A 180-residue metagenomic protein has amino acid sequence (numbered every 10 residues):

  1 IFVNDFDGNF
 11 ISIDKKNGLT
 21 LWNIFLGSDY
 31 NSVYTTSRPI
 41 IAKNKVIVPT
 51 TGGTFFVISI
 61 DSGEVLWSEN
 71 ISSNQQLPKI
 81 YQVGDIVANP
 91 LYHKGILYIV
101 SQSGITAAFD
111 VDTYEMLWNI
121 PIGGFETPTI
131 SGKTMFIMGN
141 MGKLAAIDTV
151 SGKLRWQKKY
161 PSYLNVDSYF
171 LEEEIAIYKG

Functional and structural regions predicted by a protein language model:
I1-L26, T36: A generic tandem-repeat structural signature
D5-F6, T50-T51, S101-Q102, G139-N140 (+2 more regions): Structural signature of WD-repeat beta-propellers
I13, N23-F25, Y34, V48-N70 (+1 more regions): Surface loops at the rim/top face of extracytoplasmic beta-rich domains
D14-G18, I60-G63, D110-T113, D148-S151: Short loop/turn segments that connect beta-strands within beta-propeller blades
L19-K43, S68-Y92, E115-G132, Q157-Y178: Extracytoplasmic beta-rich repeat domains
G95, I99-Q102, F109: Oxyanion-binding "anion nests"
